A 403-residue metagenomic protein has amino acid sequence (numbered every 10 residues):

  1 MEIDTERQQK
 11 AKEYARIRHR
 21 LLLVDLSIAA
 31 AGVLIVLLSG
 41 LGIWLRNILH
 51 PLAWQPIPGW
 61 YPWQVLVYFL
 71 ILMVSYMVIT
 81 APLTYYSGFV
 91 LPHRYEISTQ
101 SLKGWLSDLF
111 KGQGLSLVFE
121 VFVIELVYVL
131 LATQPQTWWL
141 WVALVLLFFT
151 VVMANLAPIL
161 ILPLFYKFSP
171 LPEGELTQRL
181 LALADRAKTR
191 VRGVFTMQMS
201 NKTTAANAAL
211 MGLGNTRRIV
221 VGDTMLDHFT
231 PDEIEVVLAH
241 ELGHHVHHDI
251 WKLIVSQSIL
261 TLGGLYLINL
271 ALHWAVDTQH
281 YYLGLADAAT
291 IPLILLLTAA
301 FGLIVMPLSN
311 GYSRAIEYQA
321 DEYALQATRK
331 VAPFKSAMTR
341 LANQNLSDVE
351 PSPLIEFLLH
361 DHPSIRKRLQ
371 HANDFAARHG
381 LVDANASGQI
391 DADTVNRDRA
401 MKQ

Functional and structural regions predicted by a protein language model:
M1-L285, A299-A300, I304-Q403: Polar-ligand-bearing catalytic/cofactor-coordination segments of membrane-embedded or membrane-tethered inner-membrane
